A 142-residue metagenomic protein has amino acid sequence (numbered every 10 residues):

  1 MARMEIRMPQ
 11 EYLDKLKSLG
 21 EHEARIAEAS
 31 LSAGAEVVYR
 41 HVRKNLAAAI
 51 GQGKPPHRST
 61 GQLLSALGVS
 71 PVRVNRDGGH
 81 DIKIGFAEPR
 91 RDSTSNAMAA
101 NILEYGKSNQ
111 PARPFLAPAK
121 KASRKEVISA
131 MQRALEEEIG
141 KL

Functional and structural regions predicted by a protein language model:
M1-K83, A87-R91, A97-L142: Short, Lys/Arg-rich flexible segments
